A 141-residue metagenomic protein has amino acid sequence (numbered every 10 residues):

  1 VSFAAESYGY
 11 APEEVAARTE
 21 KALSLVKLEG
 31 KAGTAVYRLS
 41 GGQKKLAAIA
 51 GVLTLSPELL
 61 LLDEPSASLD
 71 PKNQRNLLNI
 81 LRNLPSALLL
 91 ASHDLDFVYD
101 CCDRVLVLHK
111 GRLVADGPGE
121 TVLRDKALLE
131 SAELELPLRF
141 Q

Functional and structural regions predicted by a protein language model:
E13-K31: Conserved ABC ATPase "signature" region
A35-L39: Conserved ABC ATPase signature
L60-D63: Catalytic Walker B motif of ABC-type/P-loop ATPase nucleotide-binding domains
S92-H93: H-loop/switch region of ABC-family ATPase nucleotide-binding domains
V98-D100: A short, surface-exposed alpha-helical micro-motif characterized by mixed small hydrophobic and charged/polar residues
D116-G117: ABC ATPase "signature
